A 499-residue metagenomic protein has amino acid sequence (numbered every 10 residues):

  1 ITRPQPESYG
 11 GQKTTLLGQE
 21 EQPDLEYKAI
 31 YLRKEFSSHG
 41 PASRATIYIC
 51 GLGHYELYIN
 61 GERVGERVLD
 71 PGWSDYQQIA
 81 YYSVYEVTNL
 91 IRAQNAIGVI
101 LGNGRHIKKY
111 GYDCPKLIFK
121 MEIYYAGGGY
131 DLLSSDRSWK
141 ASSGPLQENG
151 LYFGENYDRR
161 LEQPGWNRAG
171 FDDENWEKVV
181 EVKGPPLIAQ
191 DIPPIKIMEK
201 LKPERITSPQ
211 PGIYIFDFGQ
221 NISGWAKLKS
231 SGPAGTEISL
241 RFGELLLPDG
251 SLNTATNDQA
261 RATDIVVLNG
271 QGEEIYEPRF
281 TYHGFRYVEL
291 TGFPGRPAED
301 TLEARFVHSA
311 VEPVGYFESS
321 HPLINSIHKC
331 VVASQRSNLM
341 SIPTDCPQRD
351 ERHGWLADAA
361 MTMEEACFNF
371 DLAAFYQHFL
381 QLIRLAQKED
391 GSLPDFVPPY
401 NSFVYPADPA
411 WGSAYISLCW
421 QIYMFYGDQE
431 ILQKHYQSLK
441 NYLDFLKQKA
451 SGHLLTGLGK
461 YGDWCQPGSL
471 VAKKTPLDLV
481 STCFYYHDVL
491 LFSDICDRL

Functional and structural regions predicted by a protein language model:
I1-R349, A357-D358, A374-Q377, P394-N401 (+2 more regions): Extracellular/oxidizing-compartment recognition motifs
S43, F293-T301, I324, H328 (+4 more regions): Structural helix-adjacent loops and short alpha-helical linkers that scaffold large soluble proteins
S142-Q147, I383-D395, N441-Q448: Short, mixed-charge aromatic SLiMs
L151-F153, T254, A262, M340-C346 (+4 more regions): The feature captures the catalytic groove of carbohydrate-active enzymes
V332, R336-M340, Q381-R384, W420 (+1 more regions): Amphipathic, well-packed alpha-helical segments that form the structural scaffold of globular domains
R352-F370, V480-T482: Extended ligand-binding clefts on enzyme/binding-domain cores
A357-A360, A373-Q377, Q381, S413 (+3 more regions): A structural signal for well-ordered alpha-helical segments within the folded catalytic domains of diverse enzymes
M361, L382, S438-K449, L491-D494: Alpha-helical scaffold segments in carbohydrate-active enzymes
